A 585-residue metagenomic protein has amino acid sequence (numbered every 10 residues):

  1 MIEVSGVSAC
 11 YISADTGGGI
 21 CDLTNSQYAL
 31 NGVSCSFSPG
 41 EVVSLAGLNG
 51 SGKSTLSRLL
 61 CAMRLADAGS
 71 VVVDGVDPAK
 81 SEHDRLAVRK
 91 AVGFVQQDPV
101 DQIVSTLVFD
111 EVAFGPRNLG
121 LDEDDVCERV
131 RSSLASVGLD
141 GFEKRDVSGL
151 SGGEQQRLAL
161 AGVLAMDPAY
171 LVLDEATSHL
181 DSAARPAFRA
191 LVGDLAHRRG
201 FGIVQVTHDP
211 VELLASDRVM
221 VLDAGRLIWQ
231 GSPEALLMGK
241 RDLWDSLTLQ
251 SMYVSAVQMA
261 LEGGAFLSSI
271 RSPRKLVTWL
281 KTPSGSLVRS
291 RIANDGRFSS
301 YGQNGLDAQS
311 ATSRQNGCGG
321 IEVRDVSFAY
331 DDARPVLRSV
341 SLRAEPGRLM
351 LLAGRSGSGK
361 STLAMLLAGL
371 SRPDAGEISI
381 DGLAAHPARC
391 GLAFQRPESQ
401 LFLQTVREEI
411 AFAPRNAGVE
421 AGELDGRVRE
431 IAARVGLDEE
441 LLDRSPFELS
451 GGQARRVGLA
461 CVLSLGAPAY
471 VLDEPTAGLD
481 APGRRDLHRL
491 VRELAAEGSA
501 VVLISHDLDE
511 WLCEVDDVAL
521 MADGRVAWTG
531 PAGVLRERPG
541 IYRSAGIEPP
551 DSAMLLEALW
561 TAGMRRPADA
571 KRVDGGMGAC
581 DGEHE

Functional and structural regions predicted by a protein language model:
A46-L48, A353-R355: The feature captures the beta-strand-to-loop junction immediately N-terminal to the Walker
C61, A368: Helix-to-loop junction immediately C-terminal to a conserved catalytic motif
G69-K80, V88, G376-A388: Conserved ABC transporter NBD signature motif
D124-F142, E423-E440: Conserved ABC ATPase "signature" region
D146-L150, E154, S445-L449, Q453: Conserved ABC ATPase signature
L171-D174, Y470-D473: Catalytic Walker B motif of ABC-type/P-loop ATPase nucleotide-binding domains
V206-H208, S505-H506: H-loop/switch region of ABC-family ATPase nucleotide-binding domains
